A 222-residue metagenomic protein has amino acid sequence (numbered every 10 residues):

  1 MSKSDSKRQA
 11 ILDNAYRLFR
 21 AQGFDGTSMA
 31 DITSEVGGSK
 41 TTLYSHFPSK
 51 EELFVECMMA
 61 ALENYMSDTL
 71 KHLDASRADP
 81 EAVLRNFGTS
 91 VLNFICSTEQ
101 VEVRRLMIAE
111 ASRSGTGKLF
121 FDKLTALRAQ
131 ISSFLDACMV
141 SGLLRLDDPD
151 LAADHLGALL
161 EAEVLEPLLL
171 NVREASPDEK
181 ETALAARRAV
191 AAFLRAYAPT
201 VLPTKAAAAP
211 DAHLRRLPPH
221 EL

Functional and structural regions predicted by a protein language model:
A10, R17-E52, E56-C57: Helix-turn-helix
I11-F19, V91, F193: Short hydrophobic clusters on alpha-helical segments that form packing/core surfaces in small helical domains
D25-G26, L143-L146: Short, charged helix-capping/linker segments at alpha-helix termini
E56, L70-V101, P149-L156, A183-A186: Hydrophobic alpha-helical connector segments
M59-Y65: Short, basic, alpha-helical segments at the C-terminal edge of helix-turn-helix-like DNA-binding modules
A82, N93-C96, E102, G115-S141 (+2 more regions): Amphipathic alpha-helical packing segments from all-alpha helical-bundle domains
N86, S90, S133-V140, H155-L159 (+1 more regions): C-terminal peripheral helix-coil segments that are non-catalytic and often amphipathic
I95-K118, L165-V172: Amphipathic alpha-helical segments used for helix-helix packing
